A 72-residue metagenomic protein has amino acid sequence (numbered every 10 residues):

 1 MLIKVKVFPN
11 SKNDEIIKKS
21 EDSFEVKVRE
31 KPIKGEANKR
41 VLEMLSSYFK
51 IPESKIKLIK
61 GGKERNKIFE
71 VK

Functional and structural regions predicted by a protein language model:
M1-K34, K39, I51-E53, K57-K72: Contiguous, often N-terminal, cationic amphipathic patches that form binding interfaces
V41-S46: Short, non-transmembrane amphipathic alpha-helical segments
